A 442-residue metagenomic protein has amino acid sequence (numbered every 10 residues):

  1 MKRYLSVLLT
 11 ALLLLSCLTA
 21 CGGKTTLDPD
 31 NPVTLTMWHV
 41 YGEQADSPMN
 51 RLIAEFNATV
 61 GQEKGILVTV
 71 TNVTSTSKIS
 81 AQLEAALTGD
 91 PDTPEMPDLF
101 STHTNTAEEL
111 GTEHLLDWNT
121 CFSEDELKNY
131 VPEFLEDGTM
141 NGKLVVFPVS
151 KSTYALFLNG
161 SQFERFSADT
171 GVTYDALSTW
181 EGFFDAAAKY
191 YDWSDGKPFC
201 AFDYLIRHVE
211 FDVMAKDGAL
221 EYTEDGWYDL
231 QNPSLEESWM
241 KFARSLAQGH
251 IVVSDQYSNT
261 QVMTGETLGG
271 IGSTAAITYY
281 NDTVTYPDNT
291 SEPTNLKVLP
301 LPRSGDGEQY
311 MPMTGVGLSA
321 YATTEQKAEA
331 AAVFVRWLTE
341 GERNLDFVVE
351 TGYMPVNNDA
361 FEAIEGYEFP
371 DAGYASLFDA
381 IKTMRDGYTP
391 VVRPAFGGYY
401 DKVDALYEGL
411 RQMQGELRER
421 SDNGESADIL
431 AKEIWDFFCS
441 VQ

Functional and structural regions predicted by a protein language model:
S6, L18-T106, L417-Q442: Conserved N-terminal structural module of periplasmic/extracytoplasmic solute-binding proteins
P48, E237-K241, Q326-L338, K402: Short amphipathic alpha-helical coupling segments at ligand-binding clamshell hinges and other catalytic/signaling
Q62-E133, R165-D169, L268-G269, P287-T290: Extracytoplasmic "Venus flytrap"/periplasmic binding protein-like
F100-A155, E181-F184, P293-P302, Y367-D371: Hinge/lid segment of periplasmic solute-binding proteins
N141-V149, Y154, E181-Y228, T267: Extracytoplasmic/periplasmic solute-binding protein
F184-Y191, T223-D255, L301: Glycine-centered hinge/linker elements that transmit conformational signals in sensory and ligand-binding systems
A247-Q248, P287-P355: Extracytoplasmic/periplasmic substrate-recognition and gating elements
E362-E365, F369-Q442: Conserved C-terminal helix/tail region of periplasmic/extracytoplasmic solute-binding proteins
